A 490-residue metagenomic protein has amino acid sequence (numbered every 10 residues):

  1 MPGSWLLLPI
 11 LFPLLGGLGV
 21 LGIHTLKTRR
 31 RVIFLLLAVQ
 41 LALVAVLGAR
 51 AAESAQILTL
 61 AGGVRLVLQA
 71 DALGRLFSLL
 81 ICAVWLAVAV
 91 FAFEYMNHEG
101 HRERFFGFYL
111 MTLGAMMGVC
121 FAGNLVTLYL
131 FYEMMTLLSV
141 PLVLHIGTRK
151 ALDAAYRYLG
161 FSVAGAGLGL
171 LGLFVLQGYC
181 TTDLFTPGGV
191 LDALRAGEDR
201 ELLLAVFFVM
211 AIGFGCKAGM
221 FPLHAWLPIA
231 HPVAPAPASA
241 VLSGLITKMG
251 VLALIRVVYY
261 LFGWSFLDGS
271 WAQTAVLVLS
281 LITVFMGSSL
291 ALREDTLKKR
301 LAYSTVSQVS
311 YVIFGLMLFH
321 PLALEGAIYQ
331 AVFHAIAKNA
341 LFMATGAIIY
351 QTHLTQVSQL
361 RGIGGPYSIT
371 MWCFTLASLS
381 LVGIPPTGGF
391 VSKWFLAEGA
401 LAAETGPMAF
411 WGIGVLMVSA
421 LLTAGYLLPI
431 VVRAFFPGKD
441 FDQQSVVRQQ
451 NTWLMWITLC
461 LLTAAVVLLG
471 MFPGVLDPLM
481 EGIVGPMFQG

Functional and structural regions predicted by a protein language model:
M1-G107, G188-D192, E481-M487: Transmembrane helix-loop-helix hairpins at membrane boundaries of multipass inner-membrane proteins
W5-I10, A218, H224, L454 (+1 more regions): Hydrophobic alpha-helical transmembrane segments of integral membrane proteins, especially lipid-exposed positions
L6, V241-G250, M455-C460: Select subsegments of transmembrane alpha-helices in polytopic membrane proteins, especially boundary-proximal
K27-A38, D153-V163, Y367-C373, T452-L461: Alpha-helical transmembrane segments and their helix-start/interface "positive-inside/aromatic belt" motifs in integral
L35-G48, S162-L173, F374-V382, L421 (+1 more regions): Hydrophobic alpha-helical membrane-insertion segments
A87-N97, E103, L113-L128, L138-W394 (+1 more regions): Hydrophobic transmembrane alpha-helices and their helix-loop junctions in integral membrane proteins
E133: Short phosphate-coordinating micro-motif centered on Lys-Gly-acidic
A234, G364-T370, A424-G490: Cytoplasmic/organellar membrane-interface segments at the starts of transmembrane helices in multi-pass inner-membrane
